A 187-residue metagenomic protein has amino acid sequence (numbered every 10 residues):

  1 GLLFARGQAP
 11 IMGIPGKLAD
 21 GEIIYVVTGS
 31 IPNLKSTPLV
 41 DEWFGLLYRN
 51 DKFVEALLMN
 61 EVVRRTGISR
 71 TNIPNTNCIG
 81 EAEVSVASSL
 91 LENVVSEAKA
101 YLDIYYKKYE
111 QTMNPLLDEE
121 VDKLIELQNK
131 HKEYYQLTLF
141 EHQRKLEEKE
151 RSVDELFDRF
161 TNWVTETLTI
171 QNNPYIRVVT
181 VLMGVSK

Functional and structural regions predicted by a protein language model:
A5, I11-K187: Charged, non-catalytic accessory extensions
